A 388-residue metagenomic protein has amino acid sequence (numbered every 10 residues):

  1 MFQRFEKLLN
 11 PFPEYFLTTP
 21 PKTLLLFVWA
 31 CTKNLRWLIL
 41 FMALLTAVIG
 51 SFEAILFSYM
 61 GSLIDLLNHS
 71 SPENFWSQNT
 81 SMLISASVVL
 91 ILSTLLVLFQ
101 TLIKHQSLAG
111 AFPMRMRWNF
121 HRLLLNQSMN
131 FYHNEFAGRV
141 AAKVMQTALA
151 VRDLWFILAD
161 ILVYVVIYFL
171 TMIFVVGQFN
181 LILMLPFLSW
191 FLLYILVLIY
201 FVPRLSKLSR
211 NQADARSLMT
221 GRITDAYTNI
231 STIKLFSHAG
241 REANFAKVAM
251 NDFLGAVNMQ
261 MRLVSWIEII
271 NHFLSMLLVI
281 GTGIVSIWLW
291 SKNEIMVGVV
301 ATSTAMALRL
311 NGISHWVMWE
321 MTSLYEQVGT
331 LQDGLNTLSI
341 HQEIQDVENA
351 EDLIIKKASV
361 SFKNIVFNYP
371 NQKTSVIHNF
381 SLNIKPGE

Functional and structural regions predicted by a protein language model:
M1-E53, N68-A86, Q100-A109, R122 (+7 more regions): Membrane-integrated ABC transporters
N10-P21, F52-G61, D65, V89-A137 (+12 more regions): Juxtamembrane helix-loop junctions of ABC transporter transmembrane domains
N34, L38-V48, S85, L92-T94 (+3 more regions): Transmembrane helices of ABC transporter permease
W37-S62, M82, A86, K104-Q106 (+7 more regions): Alpha-helical segments in transporter systems
S85-V97, F191-I195, I199, V264-L278 (+2 more regions): Hydrophobic alpha-helical segments in the permease module
E135-G138, N211-M261, V347-E351: Loop segments that connect adjacent transmembrane helices in multi-pass transporters
A215, H238, R262, R309-S339: Cytosolic ends of transmembrane helices, especially the final helix of ABC transmembrane type-1 domains
V347, L353-E388: ABC-type nucleotide-binding domain
